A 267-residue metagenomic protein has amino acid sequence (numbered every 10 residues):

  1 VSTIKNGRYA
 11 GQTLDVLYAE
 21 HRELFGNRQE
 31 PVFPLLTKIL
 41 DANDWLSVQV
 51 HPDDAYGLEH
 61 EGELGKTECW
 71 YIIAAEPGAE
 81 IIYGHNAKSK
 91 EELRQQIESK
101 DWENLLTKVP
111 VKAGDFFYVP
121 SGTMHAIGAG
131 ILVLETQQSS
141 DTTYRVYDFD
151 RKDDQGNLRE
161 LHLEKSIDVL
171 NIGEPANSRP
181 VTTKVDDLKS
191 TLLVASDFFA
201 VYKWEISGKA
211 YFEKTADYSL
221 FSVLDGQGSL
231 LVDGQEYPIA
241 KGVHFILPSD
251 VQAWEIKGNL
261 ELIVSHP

Functional and structural regions predicted by a protein language model:
V1-K88, D148-A176, V201, P267: Transition-metal
T37-K38, L46, E68-Y71, K108-V109 (+3 more regions): His/acidic/aromatic-lined binding-pocket segments of jelly-roll/cupin-type domains and related regulatory beta-sandwich
D41-W45, D54, L64-G65, A75-G78 (+4 more regions): Ligand-binding loop in jelly-roll beta-barrel domains
Y71-L93, T191-L193, I206-D217: Short beta-strand/loop turn elements enriched in aromatics
Q95-E103, Q227-S229: Short, structured beta-strand/loop micro-motifs enriched in basic residues and often containing a Trp
S99-L105, F116-Y118, M124-P175: An exposed, glycine/acidic-rich loop-and-rim segment of catalytic or binding clefts
L106-Y118, V232-V251: Short acidic-glycine-tyrosine-enriched beta hairpin
P180-Y237, K241-V243: Acidic/His-leaning functional-site neighborhoods
